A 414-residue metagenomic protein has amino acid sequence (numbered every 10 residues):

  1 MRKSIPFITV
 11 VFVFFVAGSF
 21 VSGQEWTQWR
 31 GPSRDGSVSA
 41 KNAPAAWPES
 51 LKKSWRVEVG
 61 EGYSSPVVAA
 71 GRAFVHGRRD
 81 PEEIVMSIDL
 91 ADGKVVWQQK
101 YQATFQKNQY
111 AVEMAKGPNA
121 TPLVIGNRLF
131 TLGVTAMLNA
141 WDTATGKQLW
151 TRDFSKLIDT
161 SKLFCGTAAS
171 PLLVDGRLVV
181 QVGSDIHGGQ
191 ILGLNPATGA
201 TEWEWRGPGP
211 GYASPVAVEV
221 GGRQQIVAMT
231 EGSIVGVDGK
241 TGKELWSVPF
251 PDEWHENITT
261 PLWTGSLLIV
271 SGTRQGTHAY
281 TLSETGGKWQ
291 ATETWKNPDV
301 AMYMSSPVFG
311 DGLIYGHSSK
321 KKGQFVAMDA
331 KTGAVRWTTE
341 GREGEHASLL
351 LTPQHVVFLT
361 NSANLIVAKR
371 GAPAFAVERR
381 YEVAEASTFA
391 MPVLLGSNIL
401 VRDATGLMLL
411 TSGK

Functional and structural regions predicted by a protein language model:
M1-T9: Bacterial N-terminal signal peptides that target proteins for export
R2, A17-F20, V85: Intrinsically disordered, low-complexity segments
I8-S19: Bacterial N-terminal signal peptides
S22-K414: Noncatalytic, solvent-exposed loop/strand surfaces of beta-propeller-type extracellular/periplasmic domains
